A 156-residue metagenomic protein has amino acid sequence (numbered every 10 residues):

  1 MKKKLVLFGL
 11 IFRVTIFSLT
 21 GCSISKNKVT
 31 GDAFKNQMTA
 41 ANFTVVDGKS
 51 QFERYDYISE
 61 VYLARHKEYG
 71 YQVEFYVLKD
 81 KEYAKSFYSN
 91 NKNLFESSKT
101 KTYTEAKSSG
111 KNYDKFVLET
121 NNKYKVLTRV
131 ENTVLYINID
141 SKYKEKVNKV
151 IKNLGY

Functional and structural regions predicted by a protein language model:
M1-L5: Positively charged n-region of N-terminal signal peptides that target proteins for export
V6-R13: Sec-dependent N-terminal signal peptides
L19-G21: C-terminal motif of bacterial Sec signal peptides marking the signal peptidase cleavage site
S23-S25: Bacterial signal peptide processing site
N36-R54, A84-E131, I151-Y156: Short Gly/Thr-rich strand-loop-strand
T44-Y76: Secretory pathway targeting signatures of secreted, lumenal, and periplasmic proteins
H66-Y88, I137: A short acidic-to-branched-hydrophobic micro-motif
K125-Y143: Short, exposed beta-strand-loop hairpins at the edges of beta-sheets in extracellular/periplasmic proteins
